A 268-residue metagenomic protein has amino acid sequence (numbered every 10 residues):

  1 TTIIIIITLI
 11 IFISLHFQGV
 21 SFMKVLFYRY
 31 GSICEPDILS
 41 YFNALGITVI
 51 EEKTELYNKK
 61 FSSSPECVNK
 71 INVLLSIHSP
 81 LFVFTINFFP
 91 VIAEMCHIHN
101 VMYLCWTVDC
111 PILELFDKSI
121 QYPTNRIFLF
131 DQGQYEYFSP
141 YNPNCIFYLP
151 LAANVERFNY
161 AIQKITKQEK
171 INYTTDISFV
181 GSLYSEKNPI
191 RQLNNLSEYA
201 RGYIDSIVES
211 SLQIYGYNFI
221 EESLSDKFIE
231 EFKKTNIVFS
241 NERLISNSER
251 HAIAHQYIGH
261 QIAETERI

Functional and structural regions predicted by a protein language model:
T1-F22: Short, Lys/Arg-enriched N-terminal segments with co-localized hydrophobic residues within the first ~10-30 amino acids
T1-I4, I47, N125, K170: Generic secretory/membrane-interface signal
I7, G19, G46, N72-L75 (+4 more regions): Low-complexity, compositionally biased segments
G19, K24-C34, N144-C145, P150-I268: Nucleotide-sugar donor-binding catalytic core of glycosyltransferases
R29-P140, R157-Y160: Extended catalytic core of nucleotide-activated donor transferases of GT-like folds
